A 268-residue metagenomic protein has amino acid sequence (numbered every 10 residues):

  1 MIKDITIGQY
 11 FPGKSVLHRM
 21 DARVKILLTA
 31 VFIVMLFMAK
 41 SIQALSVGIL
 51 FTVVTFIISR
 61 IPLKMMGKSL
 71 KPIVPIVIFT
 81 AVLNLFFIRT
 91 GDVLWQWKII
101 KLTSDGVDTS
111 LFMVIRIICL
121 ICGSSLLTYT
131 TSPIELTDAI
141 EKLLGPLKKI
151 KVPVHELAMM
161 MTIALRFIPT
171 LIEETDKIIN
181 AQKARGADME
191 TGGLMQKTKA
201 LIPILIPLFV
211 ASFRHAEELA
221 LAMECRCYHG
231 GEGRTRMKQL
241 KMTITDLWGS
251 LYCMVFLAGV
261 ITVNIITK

Functional and structural regions predicted by a protein language model:
M1-I42, L50-I57, G145, K149-V152 (+3 more regions): Transmembrane alpha-helix interface motif
K14, F37, R60-M65, W97 (+3 more regions): Membrane-helix interfacial "entry" motifs
K25, L63-V74, G249: Alpha-helical transmembrane segments and their helix-start/interface "positive-inside/aromatic belt" motifs in integral
S41, L45, R60-K64, I88-Q96 (+2 more regions): Transmembrane helix-loop junctions in multipass membrane proteins, especially transporters and channels
F51-I61, I76-F79: Alpha-helical transmembrane segments and their membrane-interface exit regions
S69-I73, V77, V114, I118 (+4 more regions): Loop-to-transmembrane-helix entry motif
I73-A187: Juxtamembrane/interface alpha-helical elements of multi-pass membrane proteins
